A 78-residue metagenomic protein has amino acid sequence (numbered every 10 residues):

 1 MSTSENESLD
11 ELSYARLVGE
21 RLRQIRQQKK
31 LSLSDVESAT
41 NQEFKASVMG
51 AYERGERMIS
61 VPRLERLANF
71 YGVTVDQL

Functional and structural regions predicted by a protein language model:
S2-K29: A short, Lys/Arg-rich alpha-helix, primarily the initiator
E20, A46, V61-L64: Short alpha-helical elements of helix-turn-helix
R21, I25, A39-T40, F70-V73: Generic non-transmembrane alpha-helical segments
K29-A51: Short alpha-helical DNA-recognition segment
R54: Short, conserved catalytic or interaction motifs in soluble domains
P62-Q77: DNA major-groove recognition helix of helix-turn-helix/homeodomain DNA-binding modules
